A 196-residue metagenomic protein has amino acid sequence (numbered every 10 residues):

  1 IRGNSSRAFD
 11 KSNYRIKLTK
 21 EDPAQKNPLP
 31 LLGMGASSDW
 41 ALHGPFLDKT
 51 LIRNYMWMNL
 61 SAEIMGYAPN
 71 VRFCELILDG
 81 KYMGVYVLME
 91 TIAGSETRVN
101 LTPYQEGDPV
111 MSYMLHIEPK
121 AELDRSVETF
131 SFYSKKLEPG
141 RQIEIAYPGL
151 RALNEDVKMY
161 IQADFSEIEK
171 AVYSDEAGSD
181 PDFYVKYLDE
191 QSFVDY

Functional and structural regions predicted by a protein language model:
I1-Y196: Phosphate/dinucleotide-binding and metal-coordinating scaffold of catalytic cores in nucleotide-dependent enzymes
